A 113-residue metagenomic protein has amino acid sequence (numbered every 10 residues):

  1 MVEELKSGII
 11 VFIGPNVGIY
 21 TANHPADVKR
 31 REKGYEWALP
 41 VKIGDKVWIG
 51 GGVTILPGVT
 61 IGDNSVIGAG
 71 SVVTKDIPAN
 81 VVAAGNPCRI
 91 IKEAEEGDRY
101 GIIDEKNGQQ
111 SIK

Functional and structural regions predicted by a protein language model:
M1-V59, A94-E95, R99-I102: Flexible, glycine/small-residue-enriched loop-and-beta-strand segment within the central core of proteins
G52, G70, N86-P87: Gly/Ser/Thr-rich beta-alpha loop segments that engage phosphate groups in nucleotides
G62-S65, P78-N80: Conserved catalytic segment of ABC-fold P-loop ATPases
K75: Active-site nucleotide-sugar/metal-binding loop of Leloir-type enzymes
A79-V81, N86-D104: Conserved beta-strand-loop-alpha-helix hinge in the C-terminal portion of ABC ATPase nucleotide-binding domains
I103-I112: S-adenosyl-L-methionine-dependent methyltransferase catalytic module, highlighting the catalytic core
